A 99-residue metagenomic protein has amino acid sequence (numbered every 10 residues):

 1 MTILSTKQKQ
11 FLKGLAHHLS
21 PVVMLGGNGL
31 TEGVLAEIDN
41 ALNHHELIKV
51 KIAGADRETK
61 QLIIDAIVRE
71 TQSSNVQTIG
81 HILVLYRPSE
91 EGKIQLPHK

Functional and structural regions predicted by a protein language model:
M1-K99: Positively charged, polar, low-complexity stretches
